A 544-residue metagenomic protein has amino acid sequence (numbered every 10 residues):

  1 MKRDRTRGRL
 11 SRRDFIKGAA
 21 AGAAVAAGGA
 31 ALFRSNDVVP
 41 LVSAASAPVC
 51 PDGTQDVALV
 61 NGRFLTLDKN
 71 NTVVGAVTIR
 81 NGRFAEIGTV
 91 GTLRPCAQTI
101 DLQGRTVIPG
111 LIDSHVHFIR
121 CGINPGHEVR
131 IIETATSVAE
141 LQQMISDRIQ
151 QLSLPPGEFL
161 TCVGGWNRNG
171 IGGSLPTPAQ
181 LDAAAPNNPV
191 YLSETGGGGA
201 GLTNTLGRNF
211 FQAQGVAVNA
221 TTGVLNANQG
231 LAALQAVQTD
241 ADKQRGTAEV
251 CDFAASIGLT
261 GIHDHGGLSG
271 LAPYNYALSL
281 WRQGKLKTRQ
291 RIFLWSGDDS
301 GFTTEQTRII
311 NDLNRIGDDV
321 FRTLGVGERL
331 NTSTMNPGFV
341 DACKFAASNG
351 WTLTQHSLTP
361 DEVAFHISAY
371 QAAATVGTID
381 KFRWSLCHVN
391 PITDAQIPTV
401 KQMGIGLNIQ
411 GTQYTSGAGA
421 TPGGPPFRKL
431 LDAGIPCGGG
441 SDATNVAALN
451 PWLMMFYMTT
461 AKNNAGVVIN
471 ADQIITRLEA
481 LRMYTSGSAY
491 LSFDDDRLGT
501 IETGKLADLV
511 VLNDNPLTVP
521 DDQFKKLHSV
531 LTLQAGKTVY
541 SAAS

Functional and structural regions predicted by a protein language model:
M1-D14, N36-D37: N-terminal secretory signal peptides
S11-A20, A24: N-terminal export leaders
V25-L32: Hydrophobic alpha-helical membrane-insertion segments, chiefly the h-region of N-terminal signal peptides
L32-A44: Signal peptide processing junction and immediate N-terminal pro/mature segment of secreted/exported proteins
V49-V60, L65, K69-R80, F84-I310 (+5 more regions): Divalent metal-binding segments
R245, K344-T354, D361-W384, H388-N390 (+5 more regions): His/Asp/Glu-enriched, well-ordered alpha-helical/loop segment that forms or immediately abuts the divalent-metal
D521, A542: Short, solvent-exposed loop/beta-turn-alpha elements that line the ligand-binding surface or hinge of extracytoplasmic
